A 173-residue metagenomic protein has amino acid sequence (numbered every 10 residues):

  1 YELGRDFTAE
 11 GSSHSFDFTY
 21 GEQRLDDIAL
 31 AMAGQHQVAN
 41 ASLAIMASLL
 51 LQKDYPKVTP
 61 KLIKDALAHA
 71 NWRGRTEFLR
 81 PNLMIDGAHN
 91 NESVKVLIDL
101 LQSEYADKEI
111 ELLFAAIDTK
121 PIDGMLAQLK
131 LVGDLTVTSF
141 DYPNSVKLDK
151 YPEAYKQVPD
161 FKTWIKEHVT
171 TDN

Functional and structural regions predicted by a protein language model:
Y1-D27: Extended acidic/charged loop-beta regions that coordinate divalent cations and stabilize anionic phosphate/carboxylate
Y1-E2, E77, M84, K156: General small-molecule cofactor/ligand-binding pocket signal
Y1-F7, A29-L30, D134-L135, Q157-V158: Short intrinsically disordered, low-complexity coil segments enriched in acidic
T8, D118-K120, P143: Surface-exposed, flexible loop/turn segments at secondary-structure boundaries
S12-S15, N82-I85, N91, D123-D172: C-terminal helical cap/extension that packs against the catalytic core of soluble nucleotide-cofactor enzymes
D17-D134: Nucleotide phosphate-binding/pyrophosphate-handling subdomain across enzymes that bind or process nucleotide phosphates
